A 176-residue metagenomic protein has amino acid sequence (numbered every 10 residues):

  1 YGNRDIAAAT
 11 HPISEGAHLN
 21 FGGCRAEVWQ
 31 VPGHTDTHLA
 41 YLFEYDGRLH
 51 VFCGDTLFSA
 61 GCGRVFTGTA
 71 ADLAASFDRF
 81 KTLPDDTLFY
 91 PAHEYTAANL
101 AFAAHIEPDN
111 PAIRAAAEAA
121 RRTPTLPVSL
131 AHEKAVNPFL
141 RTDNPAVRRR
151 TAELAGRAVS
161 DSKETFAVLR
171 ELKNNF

Functional and structural regions predicted by a protein language model:
Y1-R4: Short internal beta-strands
A7-A104, T165-V168: Catalytic core of the metallo-beta-lactamase
D78-L88, A97-F176: Accessory terminal helices/loops
